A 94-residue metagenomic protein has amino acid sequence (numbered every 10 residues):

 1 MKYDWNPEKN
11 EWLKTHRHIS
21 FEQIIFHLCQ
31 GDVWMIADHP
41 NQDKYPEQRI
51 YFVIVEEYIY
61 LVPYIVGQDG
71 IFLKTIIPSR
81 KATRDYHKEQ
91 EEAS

Functional and structural regions predicted by a protein language model:
M1-S94: Ribonuclease/tRNase effector modules and their secretory precursors
